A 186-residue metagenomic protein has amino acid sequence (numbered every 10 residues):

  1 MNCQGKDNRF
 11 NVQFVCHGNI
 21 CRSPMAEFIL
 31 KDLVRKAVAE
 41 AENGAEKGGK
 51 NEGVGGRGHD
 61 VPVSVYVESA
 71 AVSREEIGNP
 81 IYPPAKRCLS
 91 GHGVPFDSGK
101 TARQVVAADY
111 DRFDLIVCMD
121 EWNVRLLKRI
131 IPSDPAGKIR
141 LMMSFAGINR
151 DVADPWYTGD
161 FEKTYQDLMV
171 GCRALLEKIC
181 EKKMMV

Functional and structural regions predicted by a protein language model:
N2-R112, E177-V186: Conserved active-site segments centered on acidic
S23, D120-E121: Helix N-cap/beta->alpha junction signal
D109, L115, E121-V186: Phosphate-binding/catalytic loops
